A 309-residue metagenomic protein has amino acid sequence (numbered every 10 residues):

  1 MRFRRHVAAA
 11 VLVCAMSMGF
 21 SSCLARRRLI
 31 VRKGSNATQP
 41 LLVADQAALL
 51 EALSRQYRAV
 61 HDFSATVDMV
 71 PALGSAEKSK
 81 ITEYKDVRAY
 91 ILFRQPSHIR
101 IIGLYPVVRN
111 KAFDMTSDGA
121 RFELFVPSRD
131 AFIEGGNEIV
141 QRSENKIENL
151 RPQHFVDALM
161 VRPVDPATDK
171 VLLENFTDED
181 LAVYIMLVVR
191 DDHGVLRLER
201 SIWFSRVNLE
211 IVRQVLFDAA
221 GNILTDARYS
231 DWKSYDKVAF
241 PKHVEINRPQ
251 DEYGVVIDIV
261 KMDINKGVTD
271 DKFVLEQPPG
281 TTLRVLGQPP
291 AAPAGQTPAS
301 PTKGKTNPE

Functional and structural regions predicted by a protein language model:
M1-S21: Sec-dependent bacterial lipoprotein signal peptides
S22-D86, P290-E309: N-terminal leader/targeting segments and the immediate start of mature chains
L24-R26, T168-G280, V285-P290: Gly/Pro-enriched, hydrophobic low-complexity segments that function as extracytoplasmic propeptides/linkers
R26-R28, R94-H154: An acidic-aromatic
A44-L49, V126-R200, Q277: Flexible, processing/modification-adjacent segments and terminal tails in exported/periplasmic/extracellular proteins
A52, R88-F93, M115-S117, R228-S234: Extended lipid/amphipathic-ligand handling interfaces
T66-G74, L104, M186-D191: Generic short beta-strand segments
